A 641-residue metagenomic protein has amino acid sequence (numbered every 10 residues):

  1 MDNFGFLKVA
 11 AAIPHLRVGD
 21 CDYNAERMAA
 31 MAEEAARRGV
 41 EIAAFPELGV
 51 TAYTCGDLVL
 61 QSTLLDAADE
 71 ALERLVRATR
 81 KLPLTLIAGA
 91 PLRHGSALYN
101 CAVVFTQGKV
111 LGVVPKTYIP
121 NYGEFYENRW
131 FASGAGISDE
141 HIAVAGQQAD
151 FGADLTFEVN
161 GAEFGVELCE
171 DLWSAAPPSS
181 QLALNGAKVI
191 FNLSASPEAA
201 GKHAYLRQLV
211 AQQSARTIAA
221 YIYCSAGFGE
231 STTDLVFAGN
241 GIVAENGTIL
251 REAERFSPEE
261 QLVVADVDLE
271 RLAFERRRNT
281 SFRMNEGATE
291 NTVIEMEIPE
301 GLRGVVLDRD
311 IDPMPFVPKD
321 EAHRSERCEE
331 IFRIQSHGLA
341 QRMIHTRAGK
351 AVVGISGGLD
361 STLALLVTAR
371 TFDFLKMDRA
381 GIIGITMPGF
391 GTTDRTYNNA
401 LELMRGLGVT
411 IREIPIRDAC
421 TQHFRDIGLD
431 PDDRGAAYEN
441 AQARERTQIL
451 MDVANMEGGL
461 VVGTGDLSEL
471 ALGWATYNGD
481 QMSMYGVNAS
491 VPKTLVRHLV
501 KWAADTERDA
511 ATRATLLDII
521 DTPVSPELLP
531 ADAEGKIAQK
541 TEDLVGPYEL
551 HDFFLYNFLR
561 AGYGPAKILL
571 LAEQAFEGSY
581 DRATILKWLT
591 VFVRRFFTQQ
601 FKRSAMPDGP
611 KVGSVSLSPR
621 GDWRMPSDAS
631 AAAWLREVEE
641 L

Functional and structural regions predicted by a protein language model:
M1-G354, R370-R379, I411: Enzyme catalytic cores with a strong preference for nitrogen-chemistry domains
G19, N24, N160, A219 (+4 more regions): ATP/NTP-dependent adenylation/nucleotidyl-transfer catalytic domains that generate, transfer, or process NMP-activated
